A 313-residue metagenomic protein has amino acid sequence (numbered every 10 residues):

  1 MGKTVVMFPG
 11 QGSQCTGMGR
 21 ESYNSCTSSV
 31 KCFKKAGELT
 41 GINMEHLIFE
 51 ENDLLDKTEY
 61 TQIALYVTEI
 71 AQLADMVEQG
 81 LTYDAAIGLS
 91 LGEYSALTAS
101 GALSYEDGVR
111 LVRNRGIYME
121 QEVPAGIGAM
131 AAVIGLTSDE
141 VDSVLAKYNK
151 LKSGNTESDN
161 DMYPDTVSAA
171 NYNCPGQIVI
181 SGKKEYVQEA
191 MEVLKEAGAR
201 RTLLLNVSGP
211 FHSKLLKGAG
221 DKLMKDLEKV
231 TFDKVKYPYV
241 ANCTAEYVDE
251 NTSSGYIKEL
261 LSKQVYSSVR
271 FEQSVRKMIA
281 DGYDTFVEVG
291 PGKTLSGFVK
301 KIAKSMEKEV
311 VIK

Functional and structural regions predicted by a protein language model:
G2-A146, K150-M162, L205, T285-K313: FabD-like malonyl-/acyl-CoA
Q11-S13, E38-T40, S100-E259, K263: Alpha/beta catalytic cores of group-transfer enzymes, especially the acyltransferase/condensing modules of polyketide
T61-I63, P210, E272: Glycine-rich phosphate/pyrophosphate-binding beta-alpha loops
L65, S262-S267: Short, flexible loop segments at the rims of nucleotide/cofactor-binding pockets, characterized by
V77, K195, I279-A280: Non-catalytic positions within long, well-ordered alpha-helices that form the structural scaffold/packing of enzyme
S268-Y283: A short, acidic, amphipathic alpha-helical segment used as a generic capping/interface helix at domain edges
